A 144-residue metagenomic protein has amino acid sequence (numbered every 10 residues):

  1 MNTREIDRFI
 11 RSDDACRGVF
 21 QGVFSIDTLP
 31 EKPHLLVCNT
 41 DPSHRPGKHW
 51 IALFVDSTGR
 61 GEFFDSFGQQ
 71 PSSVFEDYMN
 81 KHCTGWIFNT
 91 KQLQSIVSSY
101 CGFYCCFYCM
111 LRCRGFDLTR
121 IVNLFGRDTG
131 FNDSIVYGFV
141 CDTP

Functional and structural regions predicted by a protein language model:
M1-A52, S57-G61: Cysteine protease catalytic domains with a Cys-His-Asp triad
M1-V19, I96-C113, F125-D133, Y137: Cysteine-nucleophile protease catalytic domains, especially the papain-like/related folds used in DUB/UBL proteases
D7, I26, F75-M79, Y137: Short amphipathic alpha-helical segments and helix-helix/interface helices
L35-R112: Cysteine protease-like catalytic core of ubiquitin/ubiquitin-like
I121: Short alpha-helical "recognition helix" segments of helix-turn-helix
